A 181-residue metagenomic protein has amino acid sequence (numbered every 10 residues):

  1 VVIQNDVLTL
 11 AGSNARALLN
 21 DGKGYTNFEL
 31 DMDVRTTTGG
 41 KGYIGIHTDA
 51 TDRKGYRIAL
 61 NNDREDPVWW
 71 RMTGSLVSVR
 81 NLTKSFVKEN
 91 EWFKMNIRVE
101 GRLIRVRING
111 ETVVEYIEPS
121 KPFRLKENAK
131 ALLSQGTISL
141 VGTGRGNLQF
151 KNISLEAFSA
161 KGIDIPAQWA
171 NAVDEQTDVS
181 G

Functional and structural regions predicted by a protein language model:
V1-G181: Carbohydrate-interacting regions of secretory-pathway proteins
